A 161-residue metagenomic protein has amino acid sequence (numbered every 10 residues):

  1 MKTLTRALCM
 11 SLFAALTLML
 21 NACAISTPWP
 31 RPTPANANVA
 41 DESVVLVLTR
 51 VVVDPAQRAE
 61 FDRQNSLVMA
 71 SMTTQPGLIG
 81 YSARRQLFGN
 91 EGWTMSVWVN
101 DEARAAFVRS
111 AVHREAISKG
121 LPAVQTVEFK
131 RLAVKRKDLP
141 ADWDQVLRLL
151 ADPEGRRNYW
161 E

Functional and structural regions predicted by a protein language model:
M1-R6: N-terminal secretory signal peptides that target proteins for export/translocation
C9-N21: Bacterial N-terminal signal peptides
L18-G92, A105-A106, R131-E161: Short S/T/G/P-rich N-terminal loop/turn motif that feeds into the first structured element of a domain
T94-W98: Conserved RNP beta-strands of RNA recognition motif
V99-K130: An amphipathic, aromatic/His-enriched active-site/gating alpha helix that lines ligand/cofactor pockets
